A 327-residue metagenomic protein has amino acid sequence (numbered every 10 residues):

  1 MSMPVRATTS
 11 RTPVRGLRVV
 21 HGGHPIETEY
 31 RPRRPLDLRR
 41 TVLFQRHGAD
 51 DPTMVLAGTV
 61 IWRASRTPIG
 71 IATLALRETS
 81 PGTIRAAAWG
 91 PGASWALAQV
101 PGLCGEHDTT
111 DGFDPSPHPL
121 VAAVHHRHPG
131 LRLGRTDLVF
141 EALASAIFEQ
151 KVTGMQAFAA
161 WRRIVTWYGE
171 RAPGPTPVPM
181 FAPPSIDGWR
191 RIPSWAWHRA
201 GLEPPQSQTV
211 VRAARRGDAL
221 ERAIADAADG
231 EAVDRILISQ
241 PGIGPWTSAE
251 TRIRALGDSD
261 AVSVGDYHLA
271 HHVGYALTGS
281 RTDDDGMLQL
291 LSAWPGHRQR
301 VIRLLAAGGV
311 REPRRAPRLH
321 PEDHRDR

Functional and structural regions predicted by a protein language model:
M1-R327: HhH-family (HhH-GPD) DNA N-glycosylase catalytic core used in base-excision repair
